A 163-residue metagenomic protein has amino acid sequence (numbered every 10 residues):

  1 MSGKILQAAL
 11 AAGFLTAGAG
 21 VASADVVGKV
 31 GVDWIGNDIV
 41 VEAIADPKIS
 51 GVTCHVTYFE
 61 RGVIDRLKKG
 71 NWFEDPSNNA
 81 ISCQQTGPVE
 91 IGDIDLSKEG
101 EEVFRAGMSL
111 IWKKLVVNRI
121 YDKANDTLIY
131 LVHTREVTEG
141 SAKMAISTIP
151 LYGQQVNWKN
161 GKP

Functional and structural regions predicted by a protein language model:
M1-A9: Bacterial N-terminal signal peptides that target proteins for export
A9-A17: Bacterial N-terminal signal peptides
A19-A24: Sec/Tat signal peptide C-region and signal peptidase I cleavage site
D25-S82: N-terminal secretory signal peptides
V26, V89-P163: Low-complexity intrinsically disordered segments
I44-D46, F59, T86-P88, R135 (+1 more regions): Generic structural motif
F59-I111: Structured domain cores in non-transmembrane regions
